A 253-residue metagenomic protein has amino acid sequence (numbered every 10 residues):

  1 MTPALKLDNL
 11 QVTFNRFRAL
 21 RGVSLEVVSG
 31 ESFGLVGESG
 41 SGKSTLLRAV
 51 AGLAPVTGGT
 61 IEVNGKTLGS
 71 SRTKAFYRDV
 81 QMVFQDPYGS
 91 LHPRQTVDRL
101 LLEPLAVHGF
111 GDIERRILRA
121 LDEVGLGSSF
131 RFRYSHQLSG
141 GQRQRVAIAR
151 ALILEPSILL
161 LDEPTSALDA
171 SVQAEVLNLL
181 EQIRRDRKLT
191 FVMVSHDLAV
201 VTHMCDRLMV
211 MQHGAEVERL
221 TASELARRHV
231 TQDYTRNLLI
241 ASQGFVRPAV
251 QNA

Functional and structural regions predicted by a protein language model:
A51: Helix-to-loop junction immediately C-terminal to a conserved catalytic motif
T67-Q81, Q95, R99, V107 (+1 more regions): ABC ATPase NBD coupling module
E114-S129, I240: Conserved ABC ATPase "signature" region
Y134-L138, Q142: Conserved ABC ATPase signature
R227-A253: C-terminal boundary and immediately downstream tail of ABC-type ATPase nucleotide-binding domains
